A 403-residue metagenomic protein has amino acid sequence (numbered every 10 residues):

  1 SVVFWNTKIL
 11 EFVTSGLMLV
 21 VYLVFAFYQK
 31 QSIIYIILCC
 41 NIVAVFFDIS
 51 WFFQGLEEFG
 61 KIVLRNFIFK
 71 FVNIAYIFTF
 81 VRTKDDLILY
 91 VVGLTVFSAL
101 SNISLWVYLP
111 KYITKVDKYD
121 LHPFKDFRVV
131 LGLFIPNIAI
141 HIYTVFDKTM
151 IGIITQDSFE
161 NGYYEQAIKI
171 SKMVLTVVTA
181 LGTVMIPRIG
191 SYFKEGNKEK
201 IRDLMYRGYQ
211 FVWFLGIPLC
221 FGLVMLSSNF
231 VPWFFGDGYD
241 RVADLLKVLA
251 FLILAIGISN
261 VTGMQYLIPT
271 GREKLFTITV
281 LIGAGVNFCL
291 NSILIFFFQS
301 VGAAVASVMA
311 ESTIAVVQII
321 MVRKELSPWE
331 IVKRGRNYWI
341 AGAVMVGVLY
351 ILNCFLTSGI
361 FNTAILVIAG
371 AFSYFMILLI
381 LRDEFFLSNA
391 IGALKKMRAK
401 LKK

Functional and structural regions predicted by a protein language model:
S1-F4, K8, A167, K172-Y209 (+2 more regions): Helix-loop junctions and terminal segments of transmembrane helices in multi-pass membrane transport/translocation
M18, I37-Q54, R65-N73, V91-W106 (+7 more regions): Short runs within selected transmembrane alpha-helices of multi-pass transporters and secretion channels
F25-C40, S158, L223-A255: Interfacial segments at transmembrane-helix termini and the short loops linking adjacent helices
T79-T83, H141-V174, M185-Y192, S228-G238 (+1 more regions): Helix-terminus/linker motif at the lipid-water interface of multi-pass membrane proteins
L87-I88, K125-V129, L133, I151-K172 (+3 more regions): Interfacial/gating helices of multi-pass transporter permease domains
L87-L94, I103-T144, T149, V184 (+4 more regions): Interhelical loop/hinge segments that connect adjacent transmembrane helices in multipass membrane
G132, D147-T149, G162-G182, R207-F211 (+3 more regions): Alpha-helical transmembrane segments of polytopic membrane transporters and translocases
I351-K403: Membrane-proximal transmembrane or re-entrant/amphipathic helices at the cytosolic face
